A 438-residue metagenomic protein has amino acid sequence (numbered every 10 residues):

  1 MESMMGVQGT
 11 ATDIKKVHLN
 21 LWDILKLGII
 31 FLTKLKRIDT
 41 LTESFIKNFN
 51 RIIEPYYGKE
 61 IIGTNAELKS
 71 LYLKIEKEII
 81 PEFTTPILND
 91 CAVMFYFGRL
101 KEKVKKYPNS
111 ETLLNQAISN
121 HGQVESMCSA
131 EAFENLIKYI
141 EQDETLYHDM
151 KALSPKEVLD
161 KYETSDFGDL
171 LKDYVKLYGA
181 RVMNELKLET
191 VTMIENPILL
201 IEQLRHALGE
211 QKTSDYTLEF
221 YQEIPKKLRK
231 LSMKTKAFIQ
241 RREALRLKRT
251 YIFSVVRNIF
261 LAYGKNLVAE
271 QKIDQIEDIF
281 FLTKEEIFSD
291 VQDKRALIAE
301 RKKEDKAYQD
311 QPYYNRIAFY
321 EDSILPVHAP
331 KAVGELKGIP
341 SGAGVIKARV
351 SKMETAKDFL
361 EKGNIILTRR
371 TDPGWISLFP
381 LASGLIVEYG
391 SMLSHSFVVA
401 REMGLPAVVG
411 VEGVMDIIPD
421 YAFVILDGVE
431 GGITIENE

Functional and structural regions predicted by a protein language model:
M1-K337: Contiguous hydrophobic, helix-prone segments at protein termini that mediate membrane targeting/anchoring
N184, I276-D278, A332, G342-K347 (+3 more regions): Generic structural motif recognizing short loop/turn segments at the entrances and edges of beta-strands
D274, F280-L282, K337-P340, I376-P380 (+2 more regions): Generic, ordered loop/turn and secondary-structure boundary motif
P312-R370: Non-catalytic terminal/interface segments that mediate subunit docking, oligomerization, and allosteric communication
R349-N364, R369-T371, W375-E438: Acidic, glycine-rich flexible loop/linker segments
